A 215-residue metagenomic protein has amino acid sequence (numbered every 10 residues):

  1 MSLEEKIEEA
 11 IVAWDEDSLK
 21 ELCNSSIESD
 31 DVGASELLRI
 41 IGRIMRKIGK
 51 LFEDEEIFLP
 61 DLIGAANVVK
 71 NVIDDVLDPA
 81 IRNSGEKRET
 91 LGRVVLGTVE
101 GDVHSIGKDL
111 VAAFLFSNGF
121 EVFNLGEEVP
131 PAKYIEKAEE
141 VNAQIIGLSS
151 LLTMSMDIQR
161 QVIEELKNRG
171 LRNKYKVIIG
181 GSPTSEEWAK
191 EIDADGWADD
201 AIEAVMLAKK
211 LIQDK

Functional and structural regions predicted by a protein language model:
M1-E86: Long amphipathic alpha-helical segments
L19, Q159, A204: Aromatic/hydrophobic pocket-lining residues that form the small-molecule binding cavity in soluble enzyme cores
I81-V99: Glycine/charge-rich, flexible interdomain linkers and switch-proximal surface loops that mediate coupling
E86, G107-D109: Cytosolic, long alpha-helical scaffolding segments
V111-N118, F123-A194, L207-K209: Cofactor-cradling patches in redox/metallo enzymes
D195-D200: Short acidic-hydrophobic, aromatic-tinged amphipathic segments that line or gate anion-handling sites
V205-K215: A charged, well-structured terminal subsegment
